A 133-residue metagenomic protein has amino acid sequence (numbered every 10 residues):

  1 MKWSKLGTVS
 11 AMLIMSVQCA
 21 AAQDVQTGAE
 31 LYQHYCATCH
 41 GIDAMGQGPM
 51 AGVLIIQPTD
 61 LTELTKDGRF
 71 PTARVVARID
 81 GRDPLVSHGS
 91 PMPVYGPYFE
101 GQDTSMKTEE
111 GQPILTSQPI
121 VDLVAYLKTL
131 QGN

Functional and structural regions predicted by a protein language model:
M1-S10: Bacterial N-terminal signal peptides that target proteins for export
S16-C19: N-terminal signal peptide c-region/cleavage motif recognized by signal peptidases
A22-Q23: Boundary of Sec targeting at the N-terminus
A29-I56, R69, V76, D80-P93 (+2 more regions): Periplasmic/extracellular electron-transfer cofactor-ligation site, primarily the c-type cytochrome heme-c attachment
P58-S87, G101-V121: Electron-transfer interface patches adjacent to heme c in soluble/periplasmic c-type cytochromes and di-/multiheme
S117-N133: C-terminal partner/receptor-binding element of secreted or periplasmic proteins
